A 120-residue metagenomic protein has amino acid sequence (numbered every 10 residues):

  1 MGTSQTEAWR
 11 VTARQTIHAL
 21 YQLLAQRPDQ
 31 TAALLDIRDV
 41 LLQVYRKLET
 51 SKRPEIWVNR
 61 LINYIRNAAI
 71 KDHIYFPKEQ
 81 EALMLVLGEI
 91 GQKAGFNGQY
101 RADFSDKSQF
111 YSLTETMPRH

Functional and structural regions predicted by a protein language model:
M1-V44, K107-H120: Short terminal alpha-helical segments
R14, R38, L42-Y45, I62-R66 (+1 more regions): Generic structural concept
L20, L24, L48, I65-D72 (+1 more regions): Short, flexible helical or helix-coil boundary motifs
L23-L35, K52-E55, H73-F76, G95-Q99: Charged, low-complexity interaction regions
E49-L85, D103: Short, charged early-sequence alpha-helical segments and their helix-coil boundaries
H73-H120: Amphipathic alpha-helical binding modules
